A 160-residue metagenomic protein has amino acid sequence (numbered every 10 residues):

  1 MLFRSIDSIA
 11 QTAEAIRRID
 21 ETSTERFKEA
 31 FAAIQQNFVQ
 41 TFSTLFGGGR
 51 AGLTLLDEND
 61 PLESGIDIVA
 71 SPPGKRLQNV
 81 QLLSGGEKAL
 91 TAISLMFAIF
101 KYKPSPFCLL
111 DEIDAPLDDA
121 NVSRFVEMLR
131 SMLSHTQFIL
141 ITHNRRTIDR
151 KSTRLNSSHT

Functional and structural regions predicted by a protein language model:
M1, L155-T160: Positively charged, low-complexity/disordered segments
F3-R154: Terminal ABC-like ATPase head and other globular end-domains that cap long coiled-coil arms in SMC/Rad50/SbcC-family
